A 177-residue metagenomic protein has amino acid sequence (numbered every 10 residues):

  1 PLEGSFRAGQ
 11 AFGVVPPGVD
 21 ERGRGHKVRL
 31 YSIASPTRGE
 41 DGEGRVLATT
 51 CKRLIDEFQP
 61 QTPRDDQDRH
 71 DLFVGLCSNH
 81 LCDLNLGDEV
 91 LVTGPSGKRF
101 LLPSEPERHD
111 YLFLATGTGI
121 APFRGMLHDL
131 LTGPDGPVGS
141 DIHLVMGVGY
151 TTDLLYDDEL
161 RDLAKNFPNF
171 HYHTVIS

Functional and structural regions predicted by a protein language model:
P1-N85: Ferredoxin-reductase
F73-S177: FNR/FR-type flavoprotein reductase catalytic core
